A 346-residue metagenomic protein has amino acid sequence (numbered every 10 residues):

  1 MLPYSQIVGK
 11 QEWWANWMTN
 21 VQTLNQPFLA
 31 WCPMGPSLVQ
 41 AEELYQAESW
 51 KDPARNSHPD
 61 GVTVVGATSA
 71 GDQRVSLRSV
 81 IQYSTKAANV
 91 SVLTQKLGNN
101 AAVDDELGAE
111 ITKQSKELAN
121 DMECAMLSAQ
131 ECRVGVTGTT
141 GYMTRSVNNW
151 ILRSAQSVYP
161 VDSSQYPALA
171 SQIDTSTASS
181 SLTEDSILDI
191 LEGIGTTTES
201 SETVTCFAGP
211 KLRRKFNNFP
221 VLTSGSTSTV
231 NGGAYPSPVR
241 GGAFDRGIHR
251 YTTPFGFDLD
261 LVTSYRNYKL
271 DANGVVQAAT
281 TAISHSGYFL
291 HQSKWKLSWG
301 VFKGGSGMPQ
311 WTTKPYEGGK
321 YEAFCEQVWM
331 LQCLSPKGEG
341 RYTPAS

Functional and structural regions predicted by a protein language model:
M1-S346: Flexible, glycine/threonine- and acidic-rich loop/arm segments that mediate assembly and lattice contacts in viral
